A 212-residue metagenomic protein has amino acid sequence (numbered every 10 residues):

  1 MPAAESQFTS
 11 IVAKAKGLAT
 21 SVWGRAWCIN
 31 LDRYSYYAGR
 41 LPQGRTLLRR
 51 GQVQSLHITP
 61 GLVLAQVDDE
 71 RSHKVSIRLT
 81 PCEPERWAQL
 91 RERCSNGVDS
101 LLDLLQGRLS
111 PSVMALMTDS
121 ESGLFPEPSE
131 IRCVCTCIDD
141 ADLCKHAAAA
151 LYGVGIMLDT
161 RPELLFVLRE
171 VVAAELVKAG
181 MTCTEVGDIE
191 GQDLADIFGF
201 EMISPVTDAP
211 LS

Functional and structural regions predicted by a protein language model:
M1-S212: Long, low-complexity, compositionally biased intrinsically disordered regions
